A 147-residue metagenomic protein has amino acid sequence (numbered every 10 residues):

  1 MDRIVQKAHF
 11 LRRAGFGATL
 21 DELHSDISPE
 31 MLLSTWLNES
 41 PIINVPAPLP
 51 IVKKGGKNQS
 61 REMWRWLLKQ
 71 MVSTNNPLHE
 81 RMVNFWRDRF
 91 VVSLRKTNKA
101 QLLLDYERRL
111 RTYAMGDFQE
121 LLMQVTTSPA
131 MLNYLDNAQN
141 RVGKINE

Functional and structural regions predicted by a protein language model:
M1-D2, A18-E30, N58-E147: Primarily short, surface-exposed interaction patches in extracytoplasmic proteins
D2-I51: Hydrophobic alpha-helical membrane-insertion signals
S40, N44-K69: A cross-kingdom signal targeting lumenal/periplasmic-facing segments of multi-pass membrane and secretory-pathway
